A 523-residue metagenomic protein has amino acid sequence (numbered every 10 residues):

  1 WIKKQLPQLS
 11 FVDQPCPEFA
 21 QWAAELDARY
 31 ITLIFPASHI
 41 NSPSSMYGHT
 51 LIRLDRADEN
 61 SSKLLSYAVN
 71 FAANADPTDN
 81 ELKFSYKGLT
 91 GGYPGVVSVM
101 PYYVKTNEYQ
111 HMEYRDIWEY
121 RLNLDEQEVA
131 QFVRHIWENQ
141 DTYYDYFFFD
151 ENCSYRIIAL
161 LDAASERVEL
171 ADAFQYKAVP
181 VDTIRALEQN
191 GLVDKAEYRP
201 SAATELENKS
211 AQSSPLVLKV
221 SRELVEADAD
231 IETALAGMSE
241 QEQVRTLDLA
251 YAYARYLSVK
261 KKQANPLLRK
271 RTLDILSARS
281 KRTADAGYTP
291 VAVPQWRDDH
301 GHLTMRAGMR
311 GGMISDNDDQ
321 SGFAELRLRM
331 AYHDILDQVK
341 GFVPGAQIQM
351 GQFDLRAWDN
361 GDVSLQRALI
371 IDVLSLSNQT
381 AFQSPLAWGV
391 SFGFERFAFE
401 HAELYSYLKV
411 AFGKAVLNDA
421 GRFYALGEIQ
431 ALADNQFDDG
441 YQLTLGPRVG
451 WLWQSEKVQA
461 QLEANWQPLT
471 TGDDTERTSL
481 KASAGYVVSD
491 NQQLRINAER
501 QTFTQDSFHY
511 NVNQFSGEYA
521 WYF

Functional and structural regions predicted by a protein language model:
W1-Y86, E240-L376, F412: N-terminal accessory segments that precede or flank the first globular/catalytic domain
Y102-Y176, L432-D434, F503-S507: Active-site nucleophile-His-acid catalytic modules used for acyl/amide transfer and hydrolysis across diverse enzymes
A307-M313, M330, F353-A357, L386-F394 (+4 more regions): Transmembrane beta-barrel strands of outer-membrane/channel proteins
G311-M313, M330-Y332, D372-L374, F412-V416 (+5 more regions): Residue-level signature of outer-membrane beta-barrel architecture
G312-A324, R356-Q366, R396-Y405, D419-A420 (+3 more regions): Solvent-exposed loop/turn segments connecting transmembrane beta-strands in outer-membrane beta-barrel proteins
L326, A368-I370, L408-F412, P447-V449 (+2 more regions): Membrane-embedded beta-strands of outer-membrane beta-barrel proteins, especially the hydrophobic/small aromatic
L328, N511-F523: Outer-membrane beta-barrel "beta-signal"
D334-G341, S375-Q383, L417-Y424, Q454-L462 (+2 more regions): Repeated loop/turn-to-beta-strand initiation elements of outer-membrane beta-barrel proteins
